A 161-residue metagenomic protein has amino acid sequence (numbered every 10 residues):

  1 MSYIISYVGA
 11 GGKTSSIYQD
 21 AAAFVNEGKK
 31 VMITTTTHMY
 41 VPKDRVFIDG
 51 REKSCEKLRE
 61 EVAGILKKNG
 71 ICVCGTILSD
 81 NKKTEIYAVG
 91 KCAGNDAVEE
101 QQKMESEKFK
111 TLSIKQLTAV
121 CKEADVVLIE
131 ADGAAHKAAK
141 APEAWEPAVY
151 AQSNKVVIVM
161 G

Functional and structural regions predicted by a protein language model:
M1, V25, A63-K67, A119-K122 (+1 more regions): Solvent-exposed alpha-helices and their adjacent loops that cap or buttress functional pockets in soluble metabolic
M1-V25: Walker A (P-loop) phosphate-binding motif
Y7-V8, M32-T36, V73-T76, V127-G133 (+2 more regions): General beta-strand structural signal in soluble alpha/beta enzymes
A22-T76, S106: N-terminal phosphate/diphosphate-binding loop that engages ATP/GTP or pyrophosphate donors across diverse enzyme folds
G75-K91, E105-A141: Phosphate-binding/switch loop-helix module in NTP-utilizing enzymes
Q101-Q102: Low-complexity, intrinsically disordered or signal/transmembrane-proximal segments
E143-G161: Inter-motif core of Ras-like GTPase G domains
